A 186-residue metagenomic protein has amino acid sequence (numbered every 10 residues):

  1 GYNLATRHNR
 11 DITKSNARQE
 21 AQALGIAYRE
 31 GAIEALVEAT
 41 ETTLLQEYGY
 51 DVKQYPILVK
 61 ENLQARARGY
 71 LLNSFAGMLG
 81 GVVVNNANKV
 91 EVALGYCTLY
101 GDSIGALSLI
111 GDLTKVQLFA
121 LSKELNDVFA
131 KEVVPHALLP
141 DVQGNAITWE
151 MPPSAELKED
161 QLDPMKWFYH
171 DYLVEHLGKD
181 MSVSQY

Functional and structural regions predicted by a protein language model:
G1-Y186: ATP/NTP-dependent adenylation/nucleotidyl-transfer catalytic domains that generate, transfer, or process NMP-activated
